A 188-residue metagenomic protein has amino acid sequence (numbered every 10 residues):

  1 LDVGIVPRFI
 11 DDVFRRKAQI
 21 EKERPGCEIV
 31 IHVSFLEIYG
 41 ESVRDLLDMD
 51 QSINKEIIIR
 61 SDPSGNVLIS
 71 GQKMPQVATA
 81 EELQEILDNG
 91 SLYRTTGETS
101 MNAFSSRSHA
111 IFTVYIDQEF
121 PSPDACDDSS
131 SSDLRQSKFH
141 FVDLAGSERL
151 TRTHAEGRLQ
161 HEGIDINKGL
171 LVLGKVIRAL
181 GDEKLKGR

Functional and structural regions predicted by a protein language model:
L1-R188: P-loop NTPase motor catalytic core
